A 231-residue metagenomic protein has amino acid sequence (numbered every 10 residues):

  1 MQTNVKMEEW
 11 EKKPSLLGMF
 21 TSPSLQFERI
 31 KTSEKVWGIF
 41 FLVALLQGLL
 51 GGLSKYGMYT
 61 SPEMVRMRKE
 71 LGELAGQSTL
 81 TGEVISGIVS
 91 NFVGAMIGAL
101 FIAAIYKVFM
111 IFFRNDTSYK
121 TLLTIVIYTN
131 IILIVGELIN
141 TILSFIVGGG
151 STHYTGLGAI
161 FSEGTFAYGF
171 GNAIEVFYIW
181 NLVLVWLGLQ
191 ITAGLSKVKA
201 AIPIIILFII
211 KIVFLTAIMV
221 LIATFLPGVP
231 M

Functional and structural regions predicted by a protein language model:
M1-S78: N-terminal juxtamembrane cytosolic/stromal segments of multi-pass membrane proteins
Q2-Q26, G82-F113, Y168-W186: Alpha-helical transmembrane segments and their immediate interhelical/interface regions in integral membrane proteins
S33-W37, L80-I88, F92, M96 (+5 more regions): Hydrophobic, aromatic-rich alpha-helical transmembrane segments and their membrane-interface anchor motifs
K55-Y59, Y106, M110, R114 (+3 more regions): Membrane-water interface at transmembrane helix exits
E63-G82, V147-G164: Membrane-interface interhelical connector segments
S86-G148: Alpha-helical transmembrane segments with an aromatic anchor "belt"
K120-M219: Hydrophobic alpha-helical transmembrane segments and adjacent short intramembrane/lumenal linkers of inner/organellar
V213-M231: Juxtamembrane boundary at the C-terminal end of a transmembrane helix
